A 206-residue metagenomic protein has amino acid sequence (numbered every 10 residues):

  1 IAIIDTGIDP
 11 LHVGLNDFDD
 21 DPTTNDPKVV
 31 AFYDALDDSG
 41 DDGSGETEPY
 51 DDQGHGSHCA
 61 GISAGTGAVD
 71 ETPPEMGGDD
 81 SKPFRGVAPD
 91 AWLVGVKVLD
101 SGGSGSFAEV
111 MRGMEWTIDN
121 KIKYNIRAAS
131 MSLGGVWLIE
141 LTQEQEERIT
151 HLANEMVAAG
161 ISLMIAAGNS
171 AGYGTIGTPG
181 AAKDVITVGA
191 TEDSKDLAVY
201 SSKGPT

Functional and structural regions predicted by a protein language model:
I1-A31, D37-A108, I122-A128, A181-V185 (+1 more regions): Subtilisin-like serine protease catalytic core
P10, G95-D184, S194, P205: Substrate-binding/access-modulating region of protease and related hydrolase catalytic domains
F32-Y33, W116, Y200: Aromatic side chains
S39-D41, D196-S201: Short, charged, surface-exposed secondary-structure boundary motifs
M76-G78, S170, L197: Short gly/ser/thr-rich secondary-structure transition/capping motifs
V188: Alpha-helical segment proximal to the catalytic Tyr-Lys
T191: Carbohydrate-associated surface elements
